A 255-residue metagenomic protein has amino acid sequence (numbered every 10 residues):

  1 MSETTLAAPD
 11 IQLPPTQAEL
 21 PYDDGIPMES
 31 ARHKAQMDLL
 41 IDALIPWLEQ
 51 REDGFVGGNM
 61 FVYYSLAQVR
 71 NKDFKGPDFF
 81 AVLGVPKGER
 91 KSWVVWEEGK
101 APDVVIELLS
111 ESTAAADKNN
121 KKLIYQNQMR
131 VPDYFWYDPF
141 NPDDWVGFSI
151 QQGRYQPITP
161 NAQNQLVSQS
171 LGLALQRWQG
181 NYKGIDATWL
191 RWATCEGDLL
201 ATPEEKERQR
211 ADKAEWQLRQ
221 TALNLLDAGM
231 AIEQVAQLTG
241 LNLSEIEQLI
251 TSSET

Functional and structural regions predicted by a protein language model:
M1-I45: N-terminal start-of-domain structural block
S2-Q12, P21-D24, Q68-F74, G84-D103 (+6 more regions): C-terminal interaction segment
M28, R32, Q36, I41-L108: Glycine/small-residue-rich phosphate/adenosyl-binding loop
F55-G57, F135-D138: A structural signal for short, well-ordered beta-strand segments and their strand-loop junctions that often border
P132: Short acidic/polar active-site loop segments enriched in Thr and Asp
A236: The alpha-helix within a helix-turn-helix
T239-L249: Short, basic interhelical loop/turn and adjoining N-cap of the next helix at nucleic-acid- or acidic-partner-contacting
